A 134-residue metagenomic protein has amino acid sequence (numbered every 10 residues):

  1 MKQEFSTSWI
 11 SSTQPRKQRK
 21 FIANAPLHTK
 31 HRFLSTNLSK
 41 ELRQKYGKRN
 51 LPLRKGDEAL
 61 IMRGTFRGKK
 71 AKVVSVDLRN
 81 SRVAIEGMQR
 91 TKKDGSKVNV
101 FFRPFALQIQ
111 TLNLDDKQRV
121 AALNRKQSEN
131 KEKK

Functional and structural regions predicted by a protein language model:
M1-L53, K126-K134: Intrinsically disordered, Lys/Arg-rich N-terminal extensions and targeting peptides of nucleic-acid-associated proteins
L51-L53, T65, D77: Generic, well-ordered alpha-helical segments
M62-K69: Short, charged beta-turn/beta-strand-edge "cap" motif at the junction between a beta-strand and an adjacent loop
K70-Q127: Structured, basic alpha/beta domains of bacterial-type, RNA-associated proteins
